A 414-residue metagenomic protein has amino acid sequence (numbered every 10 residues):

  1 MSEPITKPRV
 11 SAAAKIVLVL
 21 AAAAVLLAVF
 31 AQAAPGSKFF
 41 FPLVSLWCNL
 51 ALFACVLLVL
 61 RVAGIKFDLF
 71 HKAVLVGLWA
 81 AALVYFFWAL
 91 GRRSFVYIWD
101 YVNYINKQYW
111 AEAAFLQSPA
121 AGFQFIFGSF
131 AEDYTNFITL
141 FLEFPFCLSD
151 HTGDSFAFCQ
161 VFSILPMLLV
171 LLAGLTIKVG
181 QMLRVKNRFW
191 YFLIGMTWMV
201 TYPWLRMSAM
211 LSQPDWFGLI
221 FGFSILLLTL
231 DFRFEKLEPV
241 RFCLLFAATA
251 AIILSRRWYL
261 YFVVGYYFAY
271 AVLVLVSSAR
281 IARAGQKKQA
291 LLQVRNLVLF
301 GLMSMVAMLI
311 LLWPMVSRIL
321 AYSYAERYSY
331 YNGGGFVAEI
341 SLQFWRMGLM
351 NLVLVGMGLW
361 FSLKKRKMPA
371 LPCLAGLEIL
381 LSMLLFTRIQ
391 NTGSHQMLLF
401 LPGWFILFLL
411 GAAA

Functional and structural regions predicted by a protein language model:
M1-F87, R295-F300: Start-transfer (signal-anchor) and selected internal transmembrane alpha helices of multi-pass inner/ER membrane
L18-V25, K72-L83, F192-M199, L244-T249 (+3 more regions): Transmembrane alpha-helix segments characteristic of polytopic inner-membrane glycan-assembly/cell-envelope
L52-V62, L168-K178, A271-I281, M347-P372 (+2 more regions): Hydrophobic, aromatic-rich transmembrane alpha-helices and their immediate juxtamembrane boundary segments
G91-V102, L116-T139, V161-F162: Membrane-proximal lumenal/periplasmic loop motifs of glycosylation machinery
E132-V170, S208: Loop-to-helix entry region of an early transmembrane alpha helix in multi-pass inner-membrane enzymes
F158-V185, S224, L228: Transmembrane-helix motifs of polytopic, lipid-linked glycan transferases
W204-F217: Short acidic/glycine- and proline-prone juxtamembrane loop motifs at membrane-interface regions of multi-pass membrane
Y259-L260, A269-R280, Q293-G333, R346-G356 (+1 more regions): Membrane-lumen/periplasm interface segments of specific transmembrane helices in polyprenyl phosphate-linked
